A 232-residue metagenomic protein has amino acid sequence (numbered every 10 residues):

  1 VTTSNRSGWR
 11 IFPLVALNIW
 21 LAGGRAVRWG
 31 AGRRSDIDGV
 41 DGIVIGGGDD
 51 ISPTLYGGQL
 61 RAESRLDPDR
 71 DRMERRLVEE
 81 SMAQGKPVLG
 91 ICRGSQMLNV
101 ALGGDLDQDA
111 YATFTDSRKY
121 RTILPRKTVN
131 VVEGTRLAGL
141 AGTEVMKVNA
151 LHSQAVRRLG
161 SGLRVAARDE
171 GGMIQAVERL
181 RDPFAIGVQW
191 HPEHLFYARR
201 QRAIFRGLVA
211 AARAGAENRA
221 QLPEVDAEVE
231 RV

Functional and structural regions predicted by a protein language model:
V1-L89, N99-V100, D107, Y111-A141 (+6 more regions): N-terminal beta1-alpha1 cap of cysteine-dependent amidohydrolase-like domains
C92: Conserved G/P- and acidic residue-centered "switch" motifs that form tight phosphate/ATP-binding loops in soluble
S95: The feature captures the ABC ATPase H-loop/switch
I186-W190: Active-site-proximal beta-strand elements of phosphoester/diester hydrolases
